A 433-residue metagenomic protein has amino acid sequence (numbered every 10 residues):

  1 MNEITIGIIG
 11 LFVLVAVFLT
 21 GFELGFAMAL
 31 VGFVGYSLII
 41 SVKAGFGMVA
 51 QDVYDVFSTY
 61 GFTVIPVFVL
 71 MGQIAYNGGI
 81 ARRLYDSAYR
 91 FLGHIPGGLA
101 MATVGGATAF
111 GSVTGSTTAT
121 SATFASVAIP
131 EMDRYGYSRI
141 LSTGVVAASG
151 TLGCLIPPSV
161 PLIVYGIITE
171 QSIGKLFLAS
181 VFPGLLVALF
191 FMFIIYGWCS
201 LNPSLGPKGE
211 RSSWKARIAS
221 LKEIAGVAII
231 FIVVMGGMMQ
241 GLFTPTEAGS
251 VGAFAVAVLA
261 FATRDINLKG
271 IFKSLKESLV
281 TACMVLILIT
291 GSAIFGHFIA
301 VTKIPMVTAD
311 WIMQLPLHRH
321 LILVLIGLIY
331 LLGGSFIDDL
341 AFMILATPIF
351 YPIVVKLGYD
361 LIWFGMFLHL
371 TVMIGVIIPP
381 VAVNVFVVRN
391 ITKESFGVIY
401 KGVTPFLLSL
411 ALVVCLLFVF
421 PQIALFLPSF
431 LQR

Functional and structural regions predicted by a protein language model:
M1-R433: Alpha-helical transmembrane segments of multi-pass membrane transport proteins
